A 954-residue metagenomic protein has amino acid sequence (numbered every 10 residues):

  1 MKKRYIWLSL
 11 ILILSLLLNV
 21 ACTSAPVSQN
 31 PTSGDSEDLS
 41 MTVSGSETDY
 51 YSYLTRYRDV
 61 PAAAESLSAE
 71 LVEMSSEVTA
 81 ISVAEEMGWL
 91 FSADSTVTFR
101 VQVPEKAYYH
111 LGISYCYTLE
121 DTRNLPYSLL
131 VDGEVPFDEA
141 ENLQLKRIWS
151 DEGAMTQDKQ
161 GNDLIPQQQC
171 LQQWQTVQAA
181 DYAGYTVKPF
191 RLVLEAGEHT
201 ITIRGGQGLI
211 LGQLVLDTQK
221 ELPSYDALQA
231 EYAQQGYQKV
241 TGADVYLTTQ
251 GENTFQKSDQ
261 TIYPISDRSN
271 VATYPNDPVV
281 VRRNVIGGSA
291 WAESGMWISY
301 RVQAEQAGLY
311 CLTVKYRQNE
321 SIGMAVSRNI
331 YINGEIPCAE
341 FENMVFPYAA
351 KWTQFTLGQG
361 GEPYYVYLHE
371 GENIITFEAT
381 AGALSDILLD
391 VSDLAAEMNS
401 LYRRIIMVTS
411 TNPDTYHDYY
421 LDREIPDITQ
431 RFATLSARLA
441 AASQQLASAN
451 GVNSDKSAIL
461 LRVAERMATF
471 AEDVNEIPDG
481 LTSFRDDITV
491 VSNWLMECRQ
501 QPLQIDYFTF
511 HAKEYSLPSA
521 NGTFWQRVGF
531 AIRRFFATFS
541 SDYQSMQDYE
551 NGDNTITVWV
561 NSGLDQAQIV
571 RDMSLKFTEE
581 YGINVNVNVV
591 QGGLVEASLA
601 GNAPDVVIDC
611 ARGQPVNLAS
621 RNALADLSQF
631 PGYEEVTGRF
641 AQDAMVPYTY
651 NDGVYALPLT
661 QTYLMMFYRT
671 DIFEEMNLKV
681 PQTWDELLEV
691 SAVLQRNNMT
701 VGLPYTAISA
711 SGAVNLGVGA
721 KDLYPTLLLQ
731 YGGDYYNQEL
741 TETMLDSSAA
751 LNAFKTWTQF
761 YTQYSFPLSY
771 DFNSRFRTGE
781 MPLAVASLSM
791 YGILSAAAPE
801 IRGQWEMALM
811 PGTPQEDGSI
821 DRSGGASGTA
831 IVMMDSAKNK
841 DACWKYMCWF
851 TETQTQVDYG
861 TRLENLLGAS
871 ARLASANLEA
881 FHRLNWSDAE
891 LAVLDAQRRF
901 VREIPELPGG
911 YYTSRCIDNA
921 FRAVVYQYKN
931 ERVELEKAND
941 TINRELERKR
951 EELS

Functional and structural regions predicted by a protein language model:
T23-Y515, A826: Extracytoplasmic
E105, Q306, A798-A871, R899-E903 (+1 more regions): Extracytoplasmic/periplasmic substrate-recognition and gating elements
F539, Y543-D548, R612-M665, L688 (+3 more regions): Hinge/lid segment of periplasmic solute-binding proteins
N551-G563, I583-N588, V606, Y655 (+1 more regions): Short, well-ordered beta-strand elements
M573-D643, P647, D671-Q682, P782-L783 (+2 more regions): Extracytoplasmic "Venus flytrap"/periplasmic binding protein-like
Y650-L659, L664, L688-E742, A749-A750 (+1 more regions): Extracytoplasmic/periplasmic solute-binding protein
E739-S769: Glycine-centered hinge/linker elements that transmit conformational signals in sensory and ligand-binding systems
M810-G812, T861-N919, A923, E951: Long, aromatic- and glycine/proline-rich binding clefts that accommodate carbohydrate-like moieties
